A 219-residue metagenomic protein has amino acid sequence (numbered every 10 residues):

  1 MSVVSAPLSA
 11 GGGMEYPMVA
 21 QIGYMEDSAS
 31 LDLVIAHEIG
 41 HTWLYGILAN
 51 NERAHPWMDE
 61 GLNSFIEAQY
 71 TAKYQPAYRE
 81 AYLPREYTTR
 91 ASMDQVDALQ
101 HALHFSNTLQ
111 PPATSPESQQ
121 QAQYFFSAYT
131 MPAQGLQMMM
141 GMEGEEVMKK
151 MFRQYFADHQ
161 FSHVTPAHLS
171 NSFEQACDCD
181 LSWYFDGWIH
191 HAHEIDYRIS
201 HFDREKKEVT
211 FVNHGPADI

Functional and structural regions predicted by a protein language model:
M1-D218: Hydrophobic alpha-helical and helix-loop surface patches within well-folded domains that function as non-catalytic
